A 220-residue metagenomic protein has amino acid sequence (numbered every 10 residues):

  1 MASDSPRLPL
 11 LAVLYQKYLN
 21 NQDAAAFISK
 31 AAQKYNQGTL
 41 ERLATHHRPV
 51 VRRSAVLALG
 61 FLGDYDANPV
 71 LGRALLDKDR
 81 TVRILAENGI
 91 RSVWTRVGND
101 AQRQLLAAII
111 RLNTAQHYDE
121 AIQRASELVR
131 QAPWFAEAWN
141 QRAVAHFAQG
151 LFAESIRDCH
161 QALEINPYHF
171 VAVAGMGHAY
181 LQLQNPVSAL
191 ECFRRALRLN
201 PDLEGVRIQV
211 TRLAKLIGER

Functional and structural regions predicted by a protein language model:
A2-A12, K30-T45, D64-L76, N99-L106 (+1 more regions): Amphipathic alpha-helical scaffolding segments comprising HEAT/armadillo-like alpha-solenoid repeats
P49, Q102, A136-E137, F170-V171 (+1 more regions): Helix-start (N-cap) detector for alpha-helical repeat units in TPR-like alpha-solenoids, especially tetratricopeptide
F61, S92-R96, T114, A148 (+2 more regions): Register position in tetratricopeptide repeats
